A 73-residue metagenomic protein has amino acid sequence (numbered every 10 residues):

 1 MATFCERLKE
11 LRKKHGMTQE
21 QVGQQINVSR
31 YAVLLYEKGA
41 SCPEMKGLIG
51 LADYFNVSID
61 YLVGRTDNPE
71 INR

Functional and structural regions predicted by a protein language model:
M1-E6, S41, E70-R73: A detector for short, charged/polar N-terminal pre-domain segments
A2, K13-K14, C42, D53: Short amphipathic helical patch at the helix-1/turn junction of helix-turn-helix
E6-Q25, G50: Short basic helix-loop element that most often maps to the first helix and adjoining turn of HTH DNA-binding modules
L8, V22-G23, V33-Y36, L62: Conserved hydrophobic/aromatic packing and binding residues within compact polymer-binding modules
N27, K46-Y61: DNA major-groove recognition helix of helix-turn-helix/homeodomain DNA-binding modules
N27-P43: Recognition helix of helix-turn-helix/homeodomain-like DNA-binding domains that insert into the DNA major groove
L35, V63-R73: Short, charged recognition helix plus adjacent turn of helix-turn-helix-like nucleic-acid-binding domains
